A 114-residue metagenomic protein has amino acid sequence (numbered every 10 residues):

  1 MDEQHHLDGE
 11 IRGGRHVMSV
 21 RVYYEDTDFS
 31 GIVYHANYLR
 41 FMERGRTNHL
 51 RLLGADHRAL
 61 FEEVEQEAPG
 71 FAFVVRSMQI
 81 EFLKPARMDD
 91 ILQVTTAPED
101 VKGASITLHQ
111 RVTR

Functional and structural regions predicted by a protein language model:
M1-Q93, E99-R114: Terminal targeting signals and extreme-terminal segments of soluble enzymes
